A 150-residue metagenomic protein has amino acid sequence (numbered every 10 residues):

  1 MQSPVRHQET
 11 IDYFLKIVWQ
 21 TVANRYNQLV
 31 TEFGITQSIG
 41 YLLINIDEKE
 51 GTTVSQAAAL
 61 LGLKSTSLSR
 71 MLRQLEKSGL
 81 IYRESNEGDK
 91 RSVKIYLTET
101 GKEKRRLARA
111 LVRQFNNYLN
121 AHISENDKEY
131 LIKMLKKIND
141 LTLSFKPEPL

Functional and structural regions predicted by a protein language model:
M1-F33: N-terminal leader segment of winged-helix/HTH proteins
M1-P4, E125-L150: C-terminal regulatory/oligomerization modules of transcriptional regulators
D12, L60, K94-Y96: Short aromatic/hydrophobic contact patches that present stacked aromatics for nucleic-acid/ligand binding
L15, L43-I46, L135: Hydrophobic structural patches
Q20-S67, S78: N-terminal helix-turn-helix DNA-binding core of bacterial DNA-binding proteins
A23, R73-K133: Charged, amphipathic alpha-helical coiled-coil/dimerization segments
Q28, Q74, K137: Alpha-helical DNA-recognition elements
